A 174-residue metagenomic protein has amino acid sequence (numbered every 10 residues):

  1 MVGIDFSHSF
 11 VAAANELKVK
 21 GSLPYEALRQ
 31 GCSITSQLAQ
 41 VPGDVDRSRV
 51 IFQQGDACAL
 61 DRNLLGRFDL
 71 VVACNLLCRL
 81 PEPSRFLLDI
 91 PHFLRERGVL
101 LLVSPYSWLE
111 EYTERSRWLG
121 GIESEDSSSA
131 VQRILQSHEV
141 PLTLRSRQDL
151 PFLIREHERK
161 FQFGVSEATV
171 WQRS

Functional and structural regions predicted by a protein language model:
S7: Conserved SAM/SAH-binding beta-strand->alpha-helix loop
E16-L60: S-adenosyl-L-methionine
Y25-S33, S107, Y112-R147: Conserved Class I S-adenosyl-L-methionine
G55-V71: A short acidic, Gly/Pro-enriched loop at the edge of an enzyme's catalytic core that lines a small-molecule cofactor
L70-E82: A short SAM/SAH-binding and catalytic strip from SAM-dependent methyltransferases
S84-E96: A short glycine-rich, Lys/Arg-flanked "PGG" loop and its adjoining helix->strand segment in the class I
R97-P105: Conserved beta-strand signature within the Rossmann-like core of class I S-adenosyl-L-methionine
E139-V140, R147-S174: Core SAM-dependent methyltransferase catalytic element
